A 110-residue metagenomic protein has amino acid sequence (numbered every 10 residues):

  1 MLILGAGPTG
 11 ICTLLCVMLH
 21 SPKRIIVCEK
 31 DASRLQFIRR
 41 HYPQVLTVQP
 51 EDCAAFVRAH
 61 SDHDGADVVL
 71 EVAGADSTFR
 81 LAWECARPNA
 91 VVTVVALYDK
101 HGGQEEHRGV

Functional and structural regions predicted by a protein language model:
I3-A6, L15-L81: Adenosine-nucleotide cofactor-binding segment
G10-I11: N-terminal Rossmann-fold NAD(P) dinucleotide-binding loop
D76-V110: Glycine-rich phosphate-binding loop and adjacent beta-alpha segment of Rossmann(oid) nucleotide-cofactor-binding
